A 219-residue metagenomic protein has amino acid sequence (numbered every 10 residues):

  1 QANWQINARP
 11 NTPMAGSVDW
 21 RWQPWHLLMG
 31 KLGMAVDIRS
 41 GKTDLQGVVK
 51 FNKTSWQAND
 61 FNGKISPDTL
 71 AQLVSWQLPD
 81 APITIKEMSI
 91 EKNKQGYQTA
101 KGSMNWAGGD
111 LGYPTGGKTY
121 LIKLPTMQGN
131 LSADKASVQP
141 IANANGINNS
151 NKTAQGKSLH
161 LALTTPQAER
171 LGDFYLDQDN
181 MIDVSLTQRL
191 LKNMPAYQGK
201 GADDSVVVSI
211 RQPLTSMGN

Functional and structural regions predicted by a protein language model:
A2-M88: N-terminal beta-strand/beta-hairpin edge segment
A2-W4, L32-V36, S55-G63, G102-N105 (+3 more regions): Short, hydrophobic/proline-enriched secondary-structure or compact coil segments at domain edges
R9-M14, R39-V48, G63-Q72, D110-T115 (+3 more regions): Short, surface-exposed beta-strand/loop "edge" segments at domain boundaries and coil↔beta transitions
M14, P79, K123-P125, Q155-K157 (+1 more regions): Residues that define the transmembrane beta-barrel architecture of outer-membrane proteins
G16-L27, L45-K50, I90, G129-L131 (+4 more regions): Broad, structure-driven detector of short, well-ordered beta-strand segments within folded domains
S75-Y113: Hydrophobic, aromatic-enriched interface-forming segments
Y97-I141: Short helix-loop boundary/capping segments
V138-N219: Extracytoplasmic/luminal low-complexity segments enriched in Pro/Gly and acidic/polar residues that act as flexible
